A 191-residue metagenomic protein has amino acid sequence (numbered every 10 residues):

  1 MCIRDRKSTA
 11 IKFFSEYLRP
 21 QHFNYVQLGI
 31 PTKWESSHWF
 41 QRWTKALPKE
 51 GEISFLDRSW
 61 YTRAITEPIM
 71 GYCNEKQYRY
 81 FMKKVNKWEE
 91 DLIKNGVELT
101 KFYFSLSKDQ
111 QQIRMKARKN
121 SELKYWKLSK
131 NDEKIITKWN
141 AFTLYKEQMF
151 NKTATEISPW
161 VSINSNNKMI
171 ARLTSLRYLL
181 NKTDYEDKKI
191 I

Functional and structural regions predicted by a protein language model:
M1-C2: Short, small-residue-biased leader/transition segments that mark boundaries at the very start of proteins
T9-A10: Hydrophobic positions on the alpha1 helix immediately C-terminal to the Walker A/P-loop
S15: Intrinsically disordered, low-complexity polar regions and short flexible loop motifs
R19-F23, K49-E52, I93-T100, S121-K124 (+1 more regions): Short glycine-/polar-rich loops that comprise or flank the Walker A/P-loop and associated switch/sensor motifs
P20-M82: Conserved nucleotide-sensing/catalytic segment adjacent to the nucleotide-binding pocket in NTP-handling enzymes
P31-W34, S59-T62, S105-Q112, N166-I170: Conserved nucleotide-binding/hydrolysis micro-motifs of P-loop NTPases
T66-K84, L92-L144, I190: A glycine- and Lys/Arg-enriched "phosphate-lid" helix/loop adjacent to the NTP-binding pocket of small-molecule kinases
S121, L144-I191: NTP-dependent small-molecule kinase module
